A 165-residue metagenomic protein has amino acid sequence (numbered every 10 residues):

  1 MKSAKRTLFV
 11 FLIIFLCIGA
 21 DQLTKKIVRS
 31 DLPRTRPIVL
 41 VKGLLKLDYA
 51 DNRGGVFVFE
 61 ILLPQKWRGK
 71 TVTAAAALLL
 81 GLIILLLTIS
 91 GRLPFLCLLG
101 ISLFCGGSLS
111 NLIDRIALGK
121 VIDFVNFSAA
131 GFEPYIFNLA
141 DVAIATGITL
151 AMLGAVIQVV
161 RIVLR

Functional and structural regions predicted by a protein language model:
M1-R165: Alpha-helical transmembrane bundles and membrane-interface segments of multipass inner-membrane proteins
